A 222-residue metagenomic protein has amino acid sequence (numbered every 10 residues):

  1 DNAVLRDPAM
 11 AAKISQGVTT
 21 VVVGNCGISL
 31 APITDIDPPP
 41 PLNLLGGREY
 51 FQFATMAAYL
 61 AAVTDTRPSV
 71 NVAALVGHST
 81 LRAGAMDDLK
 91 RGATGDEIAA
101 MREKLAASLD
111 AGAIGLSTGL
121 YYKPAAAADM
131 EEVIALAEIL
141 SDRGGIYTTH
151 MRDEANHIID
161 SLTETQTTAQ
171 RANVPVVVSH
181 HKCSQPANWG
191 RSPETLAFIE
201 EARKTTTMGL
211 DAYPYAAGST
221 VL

Functional and structural regions predicted by a protein language model:
D1-N2: Metallo-beta-lactamase
R6-I114, A202, T206: Divalent-metal coordination cores built from histidine and acidic residues
A58-Y59, G92-T118, P124-L222: Histidine/acidic residue-rich metal-binding segments in metalloenzymes
